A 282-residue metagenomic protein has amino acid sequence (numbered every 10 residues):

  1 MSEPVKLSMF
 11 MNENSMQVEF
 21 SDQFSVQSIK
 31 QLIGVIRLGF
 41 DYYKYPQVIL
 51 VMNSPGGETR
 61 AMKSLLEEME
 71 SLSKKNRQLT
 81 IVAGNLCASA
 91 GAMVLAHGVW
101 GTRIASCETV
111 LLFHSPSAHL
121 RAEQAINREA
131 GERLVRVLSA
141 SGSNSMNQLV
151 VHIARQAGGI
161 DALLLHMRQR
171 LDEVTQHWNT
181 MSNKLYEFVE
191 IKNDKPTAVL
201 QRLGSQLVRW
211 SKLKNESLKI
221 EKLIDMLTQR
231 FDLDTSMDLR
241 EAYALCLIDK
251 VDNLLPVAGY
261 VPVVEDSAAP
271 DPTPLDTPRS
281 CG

Functional and structural regions predicted by a protein language model:
M1-G282: N-terminal organellar transit peptides
